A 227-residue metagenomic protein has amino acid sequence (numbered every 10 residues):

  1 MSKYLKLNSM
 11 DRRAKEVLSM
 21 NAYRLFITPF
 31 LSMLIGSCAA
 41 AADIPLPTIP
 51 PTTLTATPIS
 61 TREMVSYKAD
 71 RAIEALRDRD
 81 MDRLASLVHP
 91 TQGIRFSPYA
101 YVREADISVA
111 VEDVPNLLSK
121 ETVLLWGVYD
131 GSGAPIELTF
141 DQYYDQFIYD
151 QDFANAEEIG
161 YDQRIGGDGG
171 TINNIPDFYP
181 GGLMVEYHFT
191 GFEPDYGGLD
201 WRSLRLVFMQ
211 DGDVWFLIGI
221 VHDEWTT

Functional and structural regions predicted by a protein language model:
Y4, N8-D11: Intrinsic-disorder-associated, low-complexity terminal segments enriched in Asp/Asn/His/Tyr and depleted of Lys/Arg
A14-I27: Bacterial N-terminal signal peptides that target proteins for export
G36-S37: C-terminal motif of bacterial Sec signal peptides marking the signal peptidase cleavage site
A42-E74, D78, D82, S86 (+4 more regions): Short, low-complexity N-terminal intrinsically disordered segments enriched in polar/charged residues
V88-Q92, P98-A100, D130, F189-G191 (+2 more regions): A mature extracytoplasmic/lumenal domain signature
V114-G181: Acidic, glycine-rich loop-and-strand cores that form catalytic or ligand-binding grooves in diverse globular domains
Q151-T227: Short beta-strand edge/turn micro-motifs at domain boundaries
